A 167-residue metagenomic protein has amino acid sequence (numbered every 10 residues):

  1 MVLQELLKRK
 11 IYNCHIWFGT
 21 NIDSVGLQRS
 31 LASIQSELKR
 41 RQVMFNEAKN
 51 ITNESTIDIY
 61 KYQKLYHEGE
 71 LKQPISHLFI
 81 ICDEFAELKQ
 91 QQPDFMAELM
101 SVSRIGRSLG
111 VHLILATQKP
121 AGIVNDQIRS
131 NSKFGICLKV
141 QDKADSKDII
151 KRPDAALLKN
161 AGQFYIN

Functional and structural regions predicted by a protein language model:
M1-T52, G69-D148, P153-L158: P-loop NTPase catalytic phosphate-binding loop
I11-Y12, I16, Y60-Y62, Y66 (+1 more regions): Sequence-level detector for tyrosine residue identity
I57-E70, Q91: Conserved RecA-like ASCE ATPase "motif II neighborhood" in helicase/translocase motors
L157-N167: Conserved AAA+ ATPase small/helical "lid" subdomain
